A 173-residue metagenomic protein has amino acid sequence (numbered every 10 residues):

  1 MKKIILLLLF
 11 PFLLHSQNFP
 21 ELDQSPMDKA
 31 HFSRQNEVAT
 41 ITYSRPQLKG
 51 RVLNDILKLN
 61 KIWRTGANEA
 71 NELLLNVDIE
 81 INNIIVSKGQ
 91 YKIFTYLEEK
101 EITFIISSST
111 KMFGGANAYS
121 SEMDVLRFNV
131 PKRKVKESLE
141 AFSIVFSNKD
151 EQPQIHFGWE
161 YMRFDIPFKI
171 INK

Functional and structural regions predicted by a protein language model:
M1-P20: Bacterial Sec-dependent N-terminal signal peptides
L6, I41, K88-G89, I166: Short capping micro-motif at the N-terminus of alpha-helices
F10-P11, R45, V77-I79: Short glycine-rich, polar/acidic loop-and-turn segments at beta strand-coil junctions
H15-D28, V77-I79, I84-G89: Short, charged N-terminal helix-start/capping segments
Q17-R64, T110-K173: Primarily secretory-pathway and cell-envelope proteins
T65-F113: Mid-length scaffold segments of soluble, non-membrane domains
